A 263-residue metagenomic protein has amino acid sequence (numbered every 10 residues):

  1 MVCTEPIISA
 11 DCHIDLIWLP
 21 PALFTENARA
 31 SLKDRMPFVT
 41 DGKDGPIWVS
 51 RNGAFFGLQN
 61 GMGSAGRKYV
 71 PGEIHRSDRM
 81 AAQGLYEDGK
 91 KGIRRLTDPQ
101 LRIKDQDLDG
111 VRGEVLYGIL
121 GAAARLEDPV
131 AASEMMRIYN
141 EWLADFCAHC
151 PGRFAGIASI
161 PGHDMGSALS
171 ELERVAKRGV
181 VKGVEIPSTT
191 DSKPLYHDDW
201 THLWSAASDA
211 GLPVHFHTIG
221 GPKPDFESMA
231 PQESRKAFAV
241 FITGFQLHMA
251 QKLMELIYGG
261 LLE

Functional and structural regions predicted by a protein language model:
M1-E263: Helix-coil boundary/capping segments in enzymes
